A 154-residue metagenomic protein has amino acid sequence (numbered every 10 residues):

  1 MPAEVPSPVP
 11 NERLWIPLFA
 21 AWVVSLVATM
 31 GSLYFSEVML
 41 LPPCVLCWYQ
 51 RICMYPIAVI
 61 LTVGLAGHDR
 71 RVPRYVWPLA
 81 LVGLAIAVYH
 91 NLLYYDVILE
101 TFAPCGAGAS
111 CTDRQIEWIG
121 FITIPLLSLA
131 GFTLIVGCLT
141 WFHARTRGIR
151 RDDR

Functional and structural regions predicted by a protein language model:
M1-V45, M54-T62, A66-R154: Secretory/periplasmic and organellar redox-cofactor proteins
W48: Cys/His-coordinated zinc-binding microdomains
R51: Cys/His-rich microdomains that often coordinate metals
